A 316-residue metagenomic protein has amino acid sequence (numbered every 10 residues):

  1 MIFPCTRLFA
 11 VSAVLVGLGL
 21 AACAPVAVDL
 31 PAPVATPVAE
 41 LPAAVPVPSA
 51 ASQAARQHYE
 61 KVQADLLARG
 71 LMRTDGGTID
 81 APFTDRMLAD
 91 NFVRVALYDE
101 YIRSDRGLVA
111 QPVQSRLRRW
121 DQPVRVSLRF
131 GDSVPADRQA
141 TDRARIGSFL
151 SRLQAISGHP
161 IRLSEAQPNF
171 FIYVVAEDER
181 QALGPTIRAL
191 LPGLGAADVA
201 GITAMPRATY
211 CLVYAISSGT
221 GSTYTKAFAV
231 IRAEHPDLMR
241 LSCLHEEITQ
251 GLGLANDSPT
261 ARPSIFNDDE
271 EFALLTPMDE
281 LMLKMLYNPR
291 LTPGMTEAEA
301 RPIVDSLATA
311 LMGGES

Functional and structural regions predicted by a protein language model:
I2-Q167, E177-R188, E297, R301 (+1 more regions): N-terminal low-structure segments adjacent to metalloprotease catalytic domains across cellular compartments
P25-D80, A89, L190-M239, A255-S316: Metalloprotease/metallohydrolase-associated module, dominated by Zn2+-dependent proteases
W120-Q122, S127, F171-Y173, E246 (+1 more regions): Long, low-complexity hydrophobic alpha-helices enriched in A/L/V/I and glycine
P123, N169, K226-F228: Extracellular structured ligand-interaction cores
R129-G131, Y173-A176, I231-E234: Active-site-proximal beta-strand/loop segments in catalytic clefts of secreted hydrolases
R143-L150, G184, L241-H245, E280 (+1 more regions): Extracytoplasmic/secreted envelope proteins and their assembly/folding machinery, especially bacterial periplasmic
Q167-V175, F266-E271: Beta-rich nucleic-acid/ligand-interaction surfaces
S242-A255: Active-site recognition of the HExxH zinc-binding catalytic motif
